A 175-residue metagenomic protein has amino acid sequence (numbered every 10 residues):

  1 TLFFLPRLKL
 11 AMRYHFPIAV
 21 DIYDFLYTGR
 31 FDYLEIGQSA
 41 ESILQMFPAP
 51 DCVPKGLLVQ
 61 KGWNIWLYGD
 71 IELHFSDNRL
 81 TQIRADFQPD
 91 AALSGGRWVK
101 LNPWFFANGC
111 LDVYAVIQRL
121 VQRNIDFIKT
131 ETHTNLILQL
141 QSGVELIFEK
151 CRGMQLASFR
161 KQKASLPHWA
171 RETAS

Functional and structural regions predicted by a protein language model:
F4-S175: Short helix/turn-capping signatures at newly exposed starts of structured segments
